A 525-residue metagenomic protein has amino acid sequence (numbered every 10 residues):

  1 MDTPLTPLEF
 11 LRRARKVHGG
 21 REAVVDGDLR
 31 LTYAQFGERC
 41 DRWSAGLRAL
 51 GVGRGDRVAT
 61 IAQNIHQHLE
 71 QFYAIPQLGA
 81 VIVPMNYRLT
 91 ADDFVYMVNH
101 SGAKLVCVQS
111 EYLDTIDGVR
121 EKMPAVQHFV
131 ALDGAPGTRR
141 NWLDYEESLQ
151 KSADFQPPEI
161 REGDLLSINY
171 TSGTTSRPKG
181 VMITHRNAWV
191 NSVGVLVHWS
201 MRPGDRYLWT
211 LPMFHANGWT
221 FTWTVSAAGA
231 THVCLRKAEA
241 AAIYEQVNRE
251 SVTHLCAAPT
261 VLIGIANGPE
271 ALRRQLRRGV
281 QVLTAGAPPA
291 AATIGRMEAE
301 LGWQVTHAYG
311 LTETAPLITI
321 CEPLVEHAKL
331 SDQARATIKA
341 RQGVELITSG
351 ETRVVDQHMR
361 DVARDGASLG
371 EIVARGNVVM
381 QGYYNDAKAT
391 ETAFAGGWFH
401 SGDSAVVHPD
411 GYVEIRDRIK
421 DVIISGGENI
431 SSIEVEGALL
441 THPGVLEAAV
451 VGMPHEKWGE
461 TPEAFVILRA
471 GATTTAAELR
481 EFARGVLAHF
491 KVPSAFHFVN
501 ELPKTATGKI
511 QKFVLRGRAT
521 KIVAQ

Functional and structural regions predicted by a protein language model:
T3, L8, G20-I65, L69-Y73 (+2 more regions): Conserved AMP-binding/adenylate-forming core of the ANL superfamily
G19-G20, A131, P136, K151-Y170 (+2 more regions): Conserved pre-ATP/AMP-binding loop-to-beta segment of ANL
T32-A34, L166-V190: Conserved AMP-binding A3 loop
T60, L89, V95, V106-V108 (+8 more regions): AMP-binding/adenylate-forming catalytic core of the ANL superfamily
G102-K104, E121-D133, R206-L208, T253-A257 (+2 more regions): Conserved helix-loop-beta element of the AMP-binding
L113-E162, G268-P269, R335: ANL superfamily adenylate-forming
W189-R206, F214-H254, G268-P269, P323: Conserved AMP-binding/adenylation subdomain of ANL enzymes
A230, N248, V282, P289-A308 (+5 more regions): Conserved AMP-binding/adenylate-forming
